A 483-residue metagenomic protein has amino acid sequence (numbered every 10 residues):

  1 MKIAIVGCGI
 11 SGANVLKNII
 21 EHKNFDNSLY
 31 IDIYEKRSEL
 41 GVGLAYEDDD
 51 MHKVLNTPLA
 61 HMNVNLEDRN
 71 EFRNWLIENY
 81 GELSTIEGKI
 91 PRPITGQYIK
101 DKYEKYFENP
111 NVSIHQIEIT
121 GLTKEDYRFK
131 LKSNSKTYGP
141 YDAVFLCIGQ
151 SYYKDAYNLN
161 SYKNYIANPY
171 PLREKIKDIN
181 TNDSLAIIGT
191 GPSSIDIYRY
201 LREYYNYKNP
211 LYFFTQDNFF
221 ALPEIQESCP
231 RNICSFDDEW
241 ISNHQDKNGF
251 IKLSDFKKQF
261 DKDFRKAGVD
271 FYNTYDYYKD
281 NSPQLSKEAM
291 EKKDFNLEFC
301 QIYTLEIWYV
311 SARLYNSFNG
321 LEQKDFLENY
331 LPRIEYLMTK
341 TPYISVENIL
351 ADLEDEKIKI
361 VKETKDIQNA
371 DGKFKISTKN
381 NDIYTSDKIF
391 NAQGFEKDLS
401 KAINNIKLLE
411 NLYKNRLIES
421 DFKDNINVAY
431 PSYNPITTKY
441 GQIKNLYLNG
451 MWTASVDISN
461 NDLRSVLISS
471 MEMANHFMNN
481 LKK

Functional and structural regions predicted by a protein language model:
M1-S38, L44, E82-S193, R199-L481: Flavin (primarily FAD) cofactor-binding/catalytic cores of flavoenzymes
L44-E87: Active-site-adjacent segment of FAD-dependent monooxygenases/related oxidoreductases
